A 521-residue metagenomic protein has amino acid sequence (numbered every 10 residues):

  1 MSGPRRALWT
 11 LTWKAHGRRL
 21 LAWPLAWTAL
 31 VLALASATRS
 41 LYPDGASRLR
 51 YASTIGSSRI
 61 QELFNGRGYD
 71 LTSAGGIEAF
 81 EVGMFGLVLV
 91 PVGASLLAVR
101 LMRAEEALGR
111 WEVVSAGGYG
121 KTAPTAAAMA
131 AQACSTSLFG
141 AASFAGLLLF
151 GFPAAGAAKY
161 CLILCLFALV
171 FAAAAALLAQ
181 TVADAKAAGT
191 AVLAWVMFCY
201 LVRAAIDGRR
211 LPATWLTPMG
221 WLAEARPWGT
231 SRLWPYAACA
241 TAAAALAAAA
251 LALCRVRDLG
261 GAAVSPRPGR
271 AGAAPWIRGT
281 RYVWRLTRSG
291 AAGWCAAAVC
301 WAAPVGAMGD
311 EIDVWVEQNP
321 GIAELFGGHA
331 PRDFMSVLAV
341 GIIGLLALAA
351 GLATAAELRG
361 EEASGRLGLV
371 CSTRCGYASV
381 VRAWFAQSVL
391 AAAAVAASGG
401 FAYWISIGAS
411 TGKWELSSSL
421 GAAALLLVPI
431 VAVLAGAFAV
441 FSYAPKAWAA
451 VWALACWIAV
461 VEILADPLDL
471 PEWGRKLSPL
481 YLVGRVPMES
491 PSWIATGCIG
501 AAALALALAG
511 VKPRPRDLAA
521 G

Functional and structural regions predicted by a protein language model:
M1-T28, Q180, G260-A298: Aromatic- and glycine-rich beta-strand/loop motifs that create alpha-glucan
R18-Q61, G86-P91, A191-R203, G290-D313 (+3 more regions): Hydrophobic alpha-helical transmembrane segments of multi-pass membrane transport/permease proteins
A29-Y42, V90, A131-A262, I463-D466: Transmembrane-helix bundle segments that line or gate the permeation/cavity pathway in multi-pass membrane proteins
T38-L71, F198-A249, L253, A307-G328 (+1 more regions): Terminal transmembrane helical anchor/hairpin motif
I77-E105, S143, F334-G360: Long, hydrophobic alpha-helical segments
S95-G117, V316-N319, G351-C371: Transmembrane helix boundary and interhelical loop/hinge segments in multi-pass membrane proteins
A130-K186, A386-F438, S492, G497: Secretory targeting signals
A243-A292, V305, A355-R359, A501-G521: Junction motif at the cytosolic side of a transmembrane helix
